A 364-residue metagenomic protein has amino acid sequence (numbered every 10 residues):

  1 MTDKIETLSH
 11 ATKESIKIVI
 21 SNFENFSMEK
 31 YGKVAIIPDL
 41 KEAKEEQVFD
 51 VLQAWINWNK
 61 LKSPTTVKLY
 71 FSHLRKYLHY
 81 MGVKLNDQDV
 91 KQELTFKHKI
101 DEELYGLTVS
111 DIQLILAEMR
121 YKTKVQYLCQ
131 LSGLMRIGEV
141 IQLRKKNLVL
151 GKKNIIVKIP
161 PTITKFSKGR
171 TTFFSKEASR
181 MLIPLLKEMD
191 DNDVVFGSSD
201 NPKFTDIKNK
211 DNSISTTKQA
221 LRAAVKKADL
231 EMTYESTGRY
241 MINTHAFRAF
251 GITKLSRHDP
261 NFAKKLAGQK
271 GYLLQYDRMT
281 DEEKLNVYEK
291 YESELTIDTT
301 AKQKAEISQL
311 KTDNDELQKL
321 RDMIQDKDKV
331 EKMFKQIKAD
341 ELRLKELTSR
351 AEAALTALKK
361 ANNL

Functional and structural regions predicted by a protein language model:
M1-E103: N-terminal core-binding DNA-recognition domain of tyrosine recombinases/integrases
V83-L114, I163, P202-K203, I207 (+1 more regions): Flexible interdomain linker/hinge and immediately adjacent N-terminus of the catalytic tyrosine-recombinase domain
L107-I137: Basic, Lys/Arg- and aromatic-enriched nucleic-acid-binding interface segment
L128, A246-Q269: C-terminal catalytic core of tyrosine-transesterase DNA break-rejoin enzymes
Q130-K153, N261-F262: Short, charged phosphate-coordinating catalytic segments
Q142-P184: Conserved tyrosine-mediated DNA breakage-rejoining catalytic core shared by Y-recombinases
S175-G238, G251, D259: Active-site/catalytic core of tyrosine-dependent DNA strand-transfer enzymes
P260, A267-K311: Catalytic-site neighborhood detector that most strongly recognizes the C-terminal catalytic loop/helix of tyrosine
